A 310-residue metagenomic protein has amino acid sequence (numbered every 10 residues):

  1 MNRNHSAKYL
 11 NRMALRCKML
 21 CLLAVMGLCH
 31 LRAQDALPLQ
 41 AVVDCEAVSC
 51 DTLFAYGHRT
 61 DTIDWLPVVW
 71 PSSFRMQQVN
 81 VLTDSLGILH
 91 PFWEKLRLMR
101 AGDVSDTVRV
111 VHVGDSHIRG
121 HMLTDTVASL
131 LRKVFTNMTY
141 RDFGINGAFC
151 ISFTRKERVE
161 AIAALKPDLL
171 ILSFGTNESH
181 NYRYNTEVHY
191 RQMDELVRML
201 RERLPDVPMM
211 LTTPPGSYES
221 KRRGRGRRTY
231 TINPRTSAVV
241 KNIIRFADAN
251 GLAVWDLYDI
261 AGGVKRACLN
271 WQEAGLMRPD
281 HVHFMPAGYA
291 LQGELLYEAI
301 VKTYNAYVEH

Functional and structural regions predicted by a protein language model:
M1-N4, K8-V113, H117-M138, A163-K166 (+1 more regions): N-terminal secretory targeting modules
L82, Y182, T186-Y190, T229-T236 (+1 more regions): Flexible, glycine- and charge-enriched loops at secondary-structure boundaries
I88, F92, R119, L123 (+8 more regions): Stable alpha-helical elements in mature extracytoplasmic
T107-V207, Y218: Conserved SGNH/GDSL esterase-like catalytic core that processes O-acyl groups on lipids and polysaccharides
S116-H117, T213, M285: Ser/Thr-glycine-rich phosphate-binding loops at phosphate-binding pockets of nucleotides, nucleotide cofactors
S173, T212-T213: Alpha/beta-hydrolase-fold catalytic nucleophile elbow
V207-M210, A253: Proline-centered loop/turn at the N-terminus of a beta-strand
G216-H310: Catalytic His-Asp segment of secreted/periplasmic serine-dependent ester chemistry enzymes
